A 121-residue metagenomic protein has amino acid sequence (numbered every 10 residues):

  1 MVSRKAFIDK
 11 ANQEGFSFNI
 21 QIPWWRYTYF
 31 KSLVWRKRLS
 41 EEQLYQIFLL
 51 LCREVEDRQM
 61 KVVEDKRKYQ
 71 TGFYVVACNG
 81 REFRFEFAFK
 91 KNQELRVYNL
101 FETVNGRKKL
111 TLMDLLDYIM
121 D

Functional and structural regions predicted by a protein language model:
M1-D121: Ribonuclease/tRNase effector modules and their secretory precursors
